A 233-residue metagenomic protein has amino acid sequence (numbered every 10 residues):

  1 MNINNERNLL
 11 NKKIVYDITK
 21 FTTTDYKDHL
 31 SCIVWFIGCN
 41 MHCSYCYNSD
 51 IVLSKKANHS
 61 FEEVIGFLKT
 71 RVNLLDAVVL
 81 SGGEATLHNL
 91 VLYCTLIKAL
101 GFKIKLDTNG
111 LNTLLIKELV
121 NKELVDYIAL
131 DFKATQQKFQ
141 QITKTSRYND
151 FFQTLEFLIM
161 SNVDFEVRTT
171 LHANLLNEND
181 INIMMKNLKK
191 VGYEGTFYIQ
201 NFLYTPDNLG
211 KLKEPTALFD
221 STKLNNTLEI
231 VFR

Functional and structural regions predicted by a protein language model:
M1-T24, D28, A173-R233: Auxiliary Fe-S-binding modules of radical SAM enzymes
N5-N8, Y16, Y26, I33 (+4 more regions): Homeobox/homeodomain signature
R7-N8, F21-F61: Canonical Radical SAM [4Fe-4S] cluster-binding loop centered on the CxxxCxxC motif and its immediate flanking residues
T19-T22, D50, E84, G110 (+1 more regions): Short, well-ordered turn and helix-capping elements at secondary-structure junctions
W35, S81-G83: A secondary-structure boundary/capping signal
S49-V79: Conserved alpha-helical substructure of the radical SAM core
I65-A77, T86-E214: Conserved AdoMet/S-adenosylmethionine-binding subsite of the radical SAM
